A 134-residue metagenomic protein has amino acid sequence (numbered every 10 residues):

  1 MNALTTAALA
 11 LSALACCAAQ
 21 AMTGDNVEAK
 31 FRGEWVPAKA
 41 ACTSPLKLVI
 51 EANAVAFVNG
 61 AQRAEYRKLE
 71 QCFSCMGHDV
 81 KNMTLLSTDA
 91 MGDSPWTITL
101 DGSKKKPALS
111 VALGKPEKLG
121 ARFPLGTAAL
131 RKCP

Functional and structural regions predicted by a protein language model:
M1-T6: Positively charged n-region of N-terminal signal peptides that target proteins for export
A7-C16: Bacterial N-terminal signal peptides
L9, W35-V36, E65-K68, G126-T127: Residue-level signal for mature regions of secreted extracellular proteins and peptides
C17-A21: Sec/Tat signal peptide C-region and signal peptidase I cleavage site
M22-E34, I50, C133: N-terminal helix-cap/turn-to-beta initiation motif at the start of protein domains
A29-V36, A52-A54, H78-L86, P107-A108: Short, hydrophobic/aromatic-rich segments at coil-to-beta transitions
A41, D79-P134: Beta-sheet ligand-binding and adhesion/scaffold domains
A41-N82: N-terminal glycine/threonine-rich, aromatic-flanked beta-hairpin/loop signature
